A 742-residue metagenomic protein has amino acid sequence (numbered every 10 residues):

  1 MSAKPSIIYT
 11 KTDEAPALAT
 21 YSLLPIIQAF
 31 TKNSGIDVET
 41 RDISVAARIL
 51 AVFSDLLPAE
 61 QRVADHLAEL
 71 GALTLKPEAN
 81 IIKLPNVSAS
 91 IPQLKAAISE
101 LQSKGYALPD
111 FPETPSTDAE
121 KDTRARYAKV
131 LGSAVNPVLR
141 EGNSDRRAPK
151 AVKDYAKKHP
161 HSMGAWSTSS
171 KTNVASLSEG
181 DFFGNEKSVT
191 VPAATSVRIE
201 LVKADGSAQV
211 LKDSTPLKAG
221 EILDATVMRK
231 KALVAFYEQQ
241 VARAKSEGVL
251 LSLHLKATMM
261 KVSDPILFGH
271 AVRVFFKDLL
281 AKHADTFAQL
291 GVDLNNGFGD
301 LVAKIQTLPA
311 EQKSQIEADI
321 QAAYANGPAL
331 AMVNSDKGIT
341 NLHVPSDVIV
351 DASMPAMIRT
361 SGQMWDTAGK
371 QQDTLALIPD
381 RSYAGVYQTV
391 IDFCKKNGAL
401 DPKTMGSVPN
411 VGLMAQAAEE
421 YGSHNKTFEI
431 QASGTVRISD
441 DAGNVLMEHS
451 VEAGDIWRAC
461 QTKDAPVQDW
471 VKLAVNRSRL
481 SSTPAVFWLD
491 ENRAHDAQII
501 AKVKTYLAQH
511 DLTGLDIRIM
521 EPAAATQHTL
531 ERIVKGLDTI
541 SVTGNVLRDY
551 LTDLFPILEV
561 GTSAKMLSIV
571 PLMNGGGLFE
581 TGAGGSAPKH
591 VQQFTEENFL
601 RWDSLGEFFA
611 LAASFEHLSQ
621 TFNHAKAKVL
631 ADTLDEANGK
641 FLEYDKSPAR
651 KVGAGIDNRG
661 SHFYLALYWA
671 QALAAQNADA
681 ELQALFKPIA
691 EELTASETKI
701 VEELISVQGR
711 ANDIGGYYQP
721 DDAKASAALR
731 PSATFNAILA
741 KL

Functional and structural regions predicted by a protein language model:
S2-G269, D278-K502, Y506, H510-R518 (+4 more regions): Extended, well-ordered protein cores
S619-F622, L673-N677, L704-V707: Secondary-structure edge/capping motif, primarily at the C-terminal ends of alpha-helices and the immediately following
D645, V652-G660, P688, A711-I714 (+2 more regions): Terminal, compositionally biased segments used for targeting/anchoring and flexible tails
Q683-E691: Short, charged, amphipathic alpha-helical segments
V701-Y718: A glycine-biased, small/acidic residue-tolerant capping/turn segment at secondary-structure junctions
P720-L742: C-terminal accessory extensions/subdomains outside the catalytic/core fold
